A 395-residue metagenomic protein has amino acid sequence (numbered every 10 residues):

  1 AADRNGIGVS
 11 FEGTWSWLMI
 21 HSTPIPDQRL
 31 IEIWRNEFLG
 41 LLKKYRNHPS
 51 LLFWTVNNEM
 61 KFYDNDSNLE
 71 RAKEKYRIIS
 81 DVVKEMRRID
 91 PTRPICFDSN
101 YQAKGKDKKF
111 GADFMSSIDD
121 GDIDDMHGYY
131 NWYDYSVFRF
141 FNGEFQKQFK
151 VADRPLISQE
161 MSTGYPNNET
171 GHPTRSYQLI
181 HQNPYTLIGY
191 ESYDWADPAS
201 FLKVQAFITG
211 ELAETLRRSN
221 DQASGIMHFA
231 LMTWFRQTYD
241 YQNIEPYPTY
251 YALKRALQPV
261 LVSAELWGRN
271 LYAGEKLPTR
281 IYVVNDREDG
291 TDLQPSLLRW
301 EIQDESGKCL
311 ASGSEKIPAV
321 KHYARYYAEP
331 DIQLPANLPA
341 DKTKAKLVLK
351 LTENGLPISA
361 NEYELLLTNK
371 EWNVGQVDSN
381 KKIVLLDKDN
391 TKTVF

Functional and structural regions predicted by a protein language model:
A1-I244: Substrate-binding/catalytic cleft of secreted carbohydrate-active enzymes, primarily glycoside hydrolases
R175-F395: Carbohydrate-binding surfaces of carbohydrate-active enzymes
